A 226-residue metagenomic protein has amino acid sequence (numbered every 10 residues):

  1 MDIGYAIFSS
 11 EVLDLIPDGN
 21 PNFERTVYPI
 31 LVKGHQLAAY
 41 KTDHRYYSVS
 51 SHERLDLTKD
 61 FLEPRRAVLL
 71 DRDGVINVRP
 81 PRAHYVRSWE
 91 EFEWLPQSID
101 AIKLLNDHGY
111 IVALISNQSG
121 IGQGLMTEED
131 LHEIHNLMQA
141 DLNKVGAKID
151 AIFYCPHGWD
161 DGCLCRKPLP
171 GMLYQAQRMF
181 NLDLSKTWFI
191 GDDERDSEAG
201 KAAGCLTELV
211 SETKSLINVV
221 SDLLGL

Functional and structural regions predicted by a protein language model:
M1-F61: Catalytic-core segments of class I nucleotidyltransferases/pyrophosphorylases that form NMP-activated intermediates
A38-Y40, Y47, A113, F153 (+2 more regions): Hydrophobic/aromatic beta-strand patches that form the interior of the parallel beta-sheet core in alpha/beta enzyme
A39, D107, L125, C165-R166 (+1 more regions): Alpha-helical transmembrane bundles and membrane-interface segments of multipass inner-membrane proteins
H44-D73, N77-P80, H84, L209-V210: Phosphate/pyrophosphate-recognition segments in soluble nucleotide-handling domains
R66-Y110: Active-site neighborhood of HAD-like aspartate-dependent phosphohydrolases
V78-P96, I121-E129, H157-L164: Metal-dependent phosphoesterase signature
S98, I102-M138, A151-G158, G200: Substrate-recognition element of Asp-dependent hydrolases with the DxDx(T/V) motif
E129, E133-D150, G158-F189, D193-L226: Asp-based, Mg2+/Mn2+-dependent phosphohydrolase catalytic module
